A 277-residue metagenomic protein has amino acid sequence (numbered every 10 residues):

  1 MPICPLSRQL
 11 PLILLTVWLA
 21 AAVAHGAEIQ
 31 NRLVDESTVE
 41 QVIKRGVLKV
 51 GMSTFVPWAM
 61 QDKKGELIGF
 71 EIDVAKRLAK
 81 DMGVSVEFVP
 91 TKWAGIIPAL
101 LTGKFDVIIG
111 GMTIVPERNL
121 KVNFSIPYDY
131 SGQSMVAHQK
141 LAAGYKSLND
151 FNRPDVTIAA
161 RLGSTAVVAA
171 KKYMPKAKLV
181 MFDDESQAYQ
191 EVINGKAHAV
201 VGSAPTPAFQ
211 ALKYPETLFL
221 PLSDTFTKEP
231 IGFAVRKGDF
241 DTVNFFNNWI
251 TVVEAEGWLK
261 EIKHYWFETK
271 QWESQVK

Functional and structural regions predicted by a protein language model:
P11-A22: Bacterial N-terminal signal peptides
A27-E36, D73-D81, Q139-A142, N149 (+3 more regions): Extended ligand-binding regions for polar small-molecule ligands
E28-G111, L120: Extracytoplasmic small-molecule ligand-binding "clamshell" domains of the periplasmic binding protein/Venus flytrap
K49-P57, L67-K80, S134-D183, Q187 (+3 more regions): Bilobed "Venus flytrap"/periplasmic-binding protein-like clamshell domains and structurally analogous long
G51-V56, V89-A94, G103, V107-V115 (+5 more regions): Beta->alpha turn/N-cap motifs
K76, K80, S85-D150, L218-F219 (+1 more regions): Acidic, polar ligand-binding/catalytic clefts
G95-P98, M112-L120, A169-K172, I193-N194 (+1 more regions): A ligand-binding cleft/hinge motif common to bilobed small-molecule-binding domains
Y130-A137, A204, A208-I250, E268-K277: Periplasmic-binding protein-like
